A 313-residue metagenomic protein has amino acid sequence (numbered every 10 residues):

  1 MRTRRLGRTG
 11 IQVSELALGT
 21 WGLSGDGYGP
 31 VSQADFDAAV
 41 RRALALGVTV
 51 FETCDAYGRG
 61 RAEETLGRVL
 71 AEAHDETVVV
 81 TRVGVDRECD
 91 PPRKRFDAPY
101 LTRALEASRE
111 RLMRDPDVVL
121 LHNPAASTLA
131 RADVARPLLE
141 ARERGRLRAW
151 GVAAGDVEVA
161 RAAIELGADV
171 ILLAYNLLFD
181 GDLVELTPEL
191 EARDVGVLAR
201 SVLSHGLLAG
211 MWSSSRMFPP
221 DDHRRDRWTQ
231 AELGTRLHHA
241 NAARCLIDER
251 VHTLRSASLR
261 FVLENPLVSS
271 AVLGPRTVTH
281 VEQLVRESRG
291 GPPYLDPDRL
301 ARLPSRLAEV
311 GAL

Functional and structural regions predicted by a protein language model:
M1-T77: N-terminal binding-site loop/beta-alpha segment at the start of enzyme catalytic domains that lines or forms
L6, L18, F36, F51 (+11 more regions): Conserved, mostly hydrophobic/aromatic
W21-A34, R87-T102, A126-S127: Active-site mouth loops of central-metabolism enzymes
P30, C54-E63, R87, A126-A130 (+1 more regions): Acidic-and-aromatic substrate-binding clefts and catalytic sites of carbohydrate-active enzymes
P30-A43, F96-L112, A154-A162, S258: Short, acidic/polar
E76-C89: A short, structured active-site edge motif that brings together acidic residues
E110-A130: Active-site groove signature of glycoside hydrolases
N123-L313: Beta/alpha (TIM)-barrel catalytic core signal, keyed to glycine-rich beta->alpha loops juxtaposed to Asp/Glu that bind
